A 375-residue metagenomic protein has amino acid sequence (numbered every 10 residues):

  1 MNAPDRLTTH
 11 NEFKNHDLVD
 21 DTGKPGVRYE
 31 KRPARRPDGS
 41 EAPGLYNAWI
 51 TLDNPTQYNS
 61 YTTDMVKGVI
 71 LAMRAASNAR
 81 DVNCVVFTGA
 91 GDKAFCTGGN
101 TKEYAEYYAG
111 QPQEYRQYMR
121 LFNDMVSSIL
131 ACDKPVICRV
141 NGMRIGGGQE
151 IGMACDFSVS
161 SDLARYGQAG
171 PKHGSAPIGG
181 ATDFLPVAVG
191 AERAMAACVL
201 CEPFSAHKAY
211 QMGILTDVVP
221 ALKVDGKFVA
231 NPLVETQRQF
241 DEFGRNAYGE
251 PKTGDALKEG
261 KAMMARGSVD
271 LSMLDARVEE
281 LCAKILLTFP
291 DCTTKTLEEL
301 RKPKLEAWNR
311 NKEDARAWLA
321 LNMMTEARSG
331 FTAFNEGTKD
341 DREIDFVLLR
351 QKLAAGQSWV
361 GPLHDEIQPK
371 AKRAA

Functional and structural regions predicted by a protein language model:
M1-Y46, R80, D92, S205-H207 (+1 more regions): C-terminal alpha-helix plus adjacent terminal tail
D5-R6, H10-D21, G89-M125, R144 (+2 more regions): Glycine- (often His-adjacent) and acidic-residue-rich active-site loop that binds/positions the CoA thioester
E41-D53, K67-G110, S127-V140, F157 (+3 more regions): A structural preference for short, pocket-lining loop segments at secondary-structure junctions
Y58-Y61: Short amphipathic alpha-helices within nucleic acid-binding modules
M65-V69, Y118-L121, L274: Hydrophobic alpha-helical membrane-association signature
L121-M125, A181-F184, R193, K295 (+1 more regions): Hydrophobic alpha-helical segments typical of transmembrane helices and their membrane-interface/capping positions
S128-G147, I151-P290: Crotonase-fold acyl-CoA enzyme core
